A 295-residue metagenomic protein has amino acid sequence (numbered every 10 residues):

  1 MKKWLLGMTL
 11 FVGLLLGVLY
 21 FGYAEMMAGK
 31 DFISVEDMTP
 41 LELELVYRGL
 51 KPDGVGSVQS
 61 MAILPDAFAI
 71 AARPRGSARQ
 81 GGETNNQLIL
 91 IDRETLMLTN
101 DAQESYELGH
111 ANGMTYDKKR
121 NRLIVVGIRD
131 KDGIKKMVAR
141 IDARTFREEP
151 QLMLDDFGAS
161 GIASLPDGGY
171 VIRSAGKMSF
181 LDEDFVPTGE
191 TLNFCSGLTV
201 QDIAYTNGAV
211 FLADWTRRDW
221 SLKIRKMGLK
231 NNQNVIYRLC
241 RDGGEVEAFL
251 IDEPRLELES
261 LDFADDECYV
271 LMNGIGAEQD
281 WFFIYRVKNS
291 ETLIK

Functional and structural regions predicted by a protein language model:
G29-P40, A69-E104: Beta-propeller domains
E42-P52, M97-E104, R147-M153, P187-N193 (+1 more regions): A short beta-strand motif characteristic of beta-propeller blades
G49-T84, N112-G113: Beta-strand-rich domains and repeat architectures in extracellular enzymes and scaffolds, especially beta-propellers
G54-A62, E107-T115, L154-L165, S196-Y205 (+1 more regions): Repeated scaffold domains used in trafficking and secretory/extracellular systems, primarily beta-propellers
R73-R75, G127-D130, R173-A175, W215-R217 (+1 more regions): Short loop/turn segments immediately following the C-termini of beta-strands
A78-I89, D132-R140, G176-D182, D219-Y237 (+1 more regions): Structural motif
L96-R120, G127: Blade-loop segments of beta-propeller domains
C195-L239: Loop/turn-rich, solvent-exposed surfaces of beta-rich toroidal or solenoidal domains
